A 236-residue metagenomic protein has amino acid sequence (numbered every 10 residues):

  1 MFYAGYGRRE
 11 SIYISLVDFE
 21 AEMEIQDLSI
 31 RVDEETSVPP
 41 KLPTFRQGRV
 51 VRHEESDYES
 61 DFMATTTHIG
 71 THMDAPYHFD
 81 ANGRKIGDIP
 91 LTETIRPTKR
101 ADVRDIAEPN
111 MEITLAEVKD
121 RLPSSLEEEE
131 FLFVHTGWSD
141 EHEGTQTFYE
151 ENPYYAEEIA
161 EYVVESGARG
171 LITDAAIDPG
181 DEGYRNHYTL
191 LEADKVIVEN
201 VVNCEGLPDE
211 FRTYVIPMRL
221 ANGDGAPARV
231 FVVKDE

Functional and structural regions predicted by a protein language model:
F2-E236: Active-/binding-site microenvironments in catalytic and ligand-binding cores
